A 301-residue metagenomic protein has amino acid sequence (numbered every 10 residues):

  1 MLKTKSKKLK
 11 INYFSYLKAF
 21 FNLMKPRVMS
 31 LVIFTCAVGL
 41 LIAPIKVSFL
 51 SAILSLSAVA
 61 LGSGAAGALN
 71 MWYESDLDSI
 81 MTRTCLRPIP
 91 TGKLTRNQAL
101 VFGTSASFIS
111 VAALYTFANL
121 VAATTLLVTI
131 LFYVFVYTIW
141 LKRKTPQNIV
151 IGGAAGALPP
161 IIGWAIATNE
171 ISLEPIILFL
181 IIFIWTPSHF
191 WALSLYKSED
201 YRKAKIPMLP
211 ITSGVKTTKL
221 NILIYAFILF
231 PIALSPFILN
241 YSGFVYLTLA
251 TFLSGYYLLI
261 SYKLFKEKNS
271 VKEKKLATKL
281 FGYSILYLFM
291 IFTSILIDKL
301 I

Functional and structural regions predicted by a protein language model:
L2-S15, Y73-L94, W191-T218: Cytosolic, membrane-interface loops and tails of multi-pass inner-membrane proteins
F34-A37, R87-P90, V150-A167, K216-T217 (+1 more regions): Small-residue-rich segments of transmembrane alpha-helices in multi-pass membrane proteins, especially helix faces
F34-S75, R83, S107, V111-A112 (+2 more regions): Membrane-embedded alpha-helical segments that form the functional core of polytopic membrane enzymes, especially those
D76, F132-T145, F190, Y196 (+2 more regions): C-terminal ends of transmembrane helices
R83-T124, G214-I238: Multi-pass membrane catalytic core of lipid/isoprenoid biosynthesis enzymes
T95, L259-M290: Interfacial loop-to-transmembrane junctions
R96-A167: Intramembrane alpha-helical segments
I161-I171, I228-P236, L286-I301: Hydrophobic alpha-helical transmembrane segments in multi-pass integral membrane proteins
